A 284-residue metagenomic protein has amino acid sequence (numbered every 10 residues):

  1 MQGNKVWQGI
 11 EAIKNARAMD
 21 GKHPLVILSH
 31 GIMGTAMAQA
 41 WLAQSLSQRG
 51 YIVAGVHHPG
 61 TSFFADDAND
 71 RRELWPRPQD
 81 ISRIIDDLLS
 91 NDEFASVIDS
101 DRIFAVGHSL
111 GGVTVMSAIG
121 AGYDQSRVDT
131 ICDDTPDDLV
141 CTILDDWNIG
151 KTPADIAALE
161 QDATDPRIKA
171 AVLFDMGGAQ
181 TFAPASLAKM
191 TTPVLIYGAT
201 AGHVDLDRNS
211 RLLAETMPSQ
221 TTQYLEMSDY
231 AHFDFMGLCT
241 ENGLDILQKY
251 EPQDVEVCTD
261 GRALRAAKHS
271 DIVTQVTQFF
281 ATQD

Functional and structural regions predicted by a protein language model:
M1-V26, G243: Domain-level recognition of soluble alpha/beta enzyme cores, biased toward histidine phosphatases/phosphomutases
I13, M19-G21, G34-V56: Short amphipathic alpha-helix adjacent to the substrate-entry channel of hydrolases
M33-S45, S62-D86: Catalytic nucleophile-loop/oxyanion-hole region of alpha/beta-hydrolase and closely related hydrolase-like folds
D70-S96, S117, S126-I143, N148 (+1 more regions): Alpha/beta-hydrolase active-site loop
F94-G107: Alpha/beta-hydrolase fold nucleophile elbow
G107-G111, V115: Gly/Ala-rich beta-loop-alpha elbow adjacent to hydrolase catalytic centers
S186, T192, D205-E215, C239: Short alpha-helix in the alpha/beta-hydrolase fold that links the catalytic acid
M190, I196-G198: Short beta-strand/loop motif that positions the catalytic acidic residue of the alpha/beta-hydrolase fold
